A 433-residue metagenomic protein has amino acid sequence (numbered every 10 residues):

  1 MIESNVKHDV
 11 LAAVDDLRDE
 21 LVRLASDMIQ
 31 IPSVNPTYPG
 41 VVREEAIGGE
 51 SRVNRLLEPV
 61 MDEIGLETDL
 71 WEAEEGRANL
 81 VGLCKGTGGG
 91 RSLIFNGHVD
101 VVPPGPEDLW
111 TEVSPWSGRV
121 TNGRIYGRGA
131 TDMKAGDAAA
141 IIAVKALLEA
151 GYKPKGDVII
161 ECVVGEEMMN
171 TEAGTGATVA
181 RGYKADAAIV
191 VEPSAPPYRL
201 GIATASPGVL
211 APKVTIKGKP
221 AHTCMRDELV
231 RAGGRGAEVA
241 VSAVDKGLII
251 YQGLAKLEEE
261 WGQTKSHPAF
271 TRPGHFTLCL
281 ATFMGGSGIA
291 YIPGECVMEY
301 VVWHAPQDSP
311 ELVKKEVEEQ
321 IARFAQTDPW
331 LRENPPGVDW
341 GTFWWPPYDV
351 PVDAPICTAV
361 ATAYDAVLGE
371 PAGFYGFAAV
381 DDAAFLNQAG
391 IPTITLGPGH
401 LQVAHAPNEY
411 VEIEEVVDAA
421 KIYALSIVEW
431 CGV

Functional and structural regions predicted by a protein language model:
M1-K7, D15-D16, E72-E74, K213-V433: Metal-dependent amide/peptide-bond hydrolase catalytic core, centered on the "pita-bread" metallohydrolase fold
I2-I125, E149, K153-P154, H400: Acidic/His- and Gly-rich active-site-bordering loop/insert found across diverse amide/peptide-bond hydrolases
M28, P32, E192, G247 (+1 more regions): Residue-level signal for inorganic ion chemistry
V34, E161-G165, F283, G341: Short loop/turn motifs enriched for small/polar and acidic residues
D69, L93-F95, E161, A187-I189 (+2 more regions): Hydrophobic/aromatic beta-strand patches that form the interior of the parallel beta-sheet core in alpha/beta enzyme
W110, Y152-K153, A203-G208, I289-P293 (+1 more regions): Short glycine/proline-enriched loop/turn "hinge" motifs that connect secondary-structure elements and lie
I125, K134-E258, H405-K421: Fold-level recognition of mixed alpha/beta catalytic cores in primary-metabolism enzymes, strongest
